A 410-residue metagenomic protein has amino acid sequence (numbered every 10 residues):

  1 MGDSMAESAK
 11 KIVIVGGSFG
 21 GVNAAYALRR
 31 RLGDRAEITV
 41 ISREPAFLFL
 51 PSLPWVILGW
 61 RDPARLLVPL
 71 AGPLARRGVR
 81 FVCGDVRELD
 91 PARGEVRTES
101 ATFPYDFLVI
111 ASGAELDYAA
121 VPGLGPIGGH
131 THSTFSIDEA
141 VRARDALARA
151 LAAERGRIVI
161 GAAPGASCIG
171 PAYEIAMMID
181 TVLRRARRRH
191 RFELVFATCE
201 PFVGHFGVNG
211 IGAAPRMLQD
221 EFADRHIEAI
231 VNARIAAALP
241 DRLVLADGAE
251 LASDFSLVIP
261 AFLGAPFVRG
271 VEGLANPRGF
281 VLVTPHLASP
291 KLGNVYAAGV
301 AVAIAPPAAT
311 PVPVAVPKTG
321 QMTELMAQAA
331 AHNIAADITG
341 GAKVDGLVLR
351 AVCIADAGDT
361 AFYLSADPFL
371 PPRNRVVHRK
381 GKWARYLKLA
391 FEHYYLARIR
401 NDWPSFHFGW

Functional and structural regions predicted by a protein language model:
G2-K11, G78-E174, T181-R187, L257: FAD-binding core/adjacent interface of flavoenzyme oxidoreductases
D3-R80, P164-V208: Beta1-alpha1 glycine-rich phosphate/pyrophosphate-binding loop at the start of Rossmann-like nucleotide-binding domains
E37, R76-E88, A92, F103 (+2 more regions): A Rossmann-like FAD-binding core segment of flavoenzymes
D117-A120, P126-E154, R242, E250-F255 (+1 more regions): FAD-site-proximal beta/loop scaffold in flavoenzymes
A153-G156, R188-L194, I338-R350: A short alpha-helix-loop-beta-strand transition element characteristic of N-terminal alpha/beta dinucleotide-binding
T181, Q321-V348: Internal hydrophobic alpha-helix adjacent to the cofactor/substrate pocket in enzyme cavities
D345-Y363: Flavin (FAD/FMN) cofactor-binding core of flavoprotein oxidoreductases
Y363-W410: C-terminal auxiliary extensions adjacent to catalytic cores
